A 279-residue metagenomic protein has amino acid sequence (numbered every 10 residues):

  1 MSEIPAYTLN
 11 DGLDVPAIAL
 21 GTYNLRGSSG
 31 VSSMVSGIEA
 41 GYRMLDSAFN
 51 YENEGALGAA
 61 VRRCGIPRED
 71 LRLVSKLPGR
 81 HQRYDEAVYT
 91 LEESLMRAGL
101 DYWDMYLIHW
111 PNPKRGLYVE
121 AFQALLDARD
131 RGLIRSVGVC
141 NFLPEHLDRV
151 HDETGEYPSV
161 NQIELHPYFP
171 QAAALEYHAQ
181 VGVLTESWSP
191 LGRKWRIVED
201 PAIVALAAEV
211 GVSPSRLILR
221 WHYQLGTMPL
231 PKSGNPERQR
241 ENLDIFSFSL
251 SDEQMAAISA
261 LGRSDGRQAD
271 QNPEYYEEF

Functional and structural regions predicted by a protein language model:
M1-L71, E277-F279: N-terminal binding-site loop/beta-alpha segment at the start of enzyme catalytic domains that lines or forms
L9-N10, G58-E69, E92-D101, D127-R129 (+2 more regions): Acidic (Asp/Glu)-rich catalytic clusters
L25-G37, R83-A98, E145-D148, F169-P170: Short, acidic/polar
L25-S28, S47-A56, R80-D85, P113-G116 (+2 more regions): Acidic-and-aromatic substrate-binding clefts and catalytic sites of carbohydrate-active enzymes
Y42, L100-W103, I134, P158: A structural motif
R68-H81, D104-P111, N141, L165: A short, structured active-site edge motif that brings together acidic residues
R80-F122: Glycine/small-residue-rich loop that forms an oxyanion/phosphate-binding "nest" at active or ligand-binding sites
P111-F279: Beta/alpha (TIM)-barrel catalytic core signal, keyed to glycine-rich beta->alpha loops juxtaposed to Asp/Glu that bind
